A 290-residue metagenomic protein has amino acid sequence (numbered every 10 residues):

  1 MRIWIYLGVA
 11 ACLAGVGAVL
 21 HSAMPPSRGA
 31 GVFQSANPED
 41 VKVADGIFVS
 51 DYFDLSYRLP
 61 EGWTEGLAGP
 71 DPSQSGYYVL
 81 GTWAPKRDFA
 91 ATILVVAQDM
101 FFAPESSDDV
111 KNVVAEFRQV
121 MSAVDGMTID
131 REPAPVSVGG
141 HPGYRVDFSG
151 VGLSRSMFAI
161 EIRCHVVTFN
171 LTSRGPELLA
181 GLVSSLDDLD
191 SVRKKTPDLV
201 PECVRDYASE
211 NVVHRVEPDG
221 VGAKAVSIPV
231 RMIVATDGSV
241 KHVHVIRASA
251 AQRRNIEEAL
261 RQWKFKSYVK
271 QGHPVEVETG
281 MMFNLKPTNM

Functional and structural regions predicted by a protein language model:
M1-W4: Positively charged n-region of N-terminal signal peptides that target proteins for export
Y6, M24-R28, E65-L67, S73-Y78 (+5 more regions): Charge-biased low-complexity segments
Y6-H21: Hydrophobic membrane-insertion alpha-helices, especially the h-region of bacterial N-terminal signal peptides
A18-Q34: Signal peptide processing junction and immediate N-terminal pro/mature segment of secreted/exported proteins
G29, G69-E161: Conserved polar/disulfide-associated segments of primarily extracytoplasmic proteins
G31-S75, V138: N-terminal "mature-domain start" segment
A44-D45, V49, V79-L80, I129-E132 (+1 more regions): Short structured motifs
L55-Y57, G143, V167, V275: Short, isolated positions in well-ordered beta-strands
